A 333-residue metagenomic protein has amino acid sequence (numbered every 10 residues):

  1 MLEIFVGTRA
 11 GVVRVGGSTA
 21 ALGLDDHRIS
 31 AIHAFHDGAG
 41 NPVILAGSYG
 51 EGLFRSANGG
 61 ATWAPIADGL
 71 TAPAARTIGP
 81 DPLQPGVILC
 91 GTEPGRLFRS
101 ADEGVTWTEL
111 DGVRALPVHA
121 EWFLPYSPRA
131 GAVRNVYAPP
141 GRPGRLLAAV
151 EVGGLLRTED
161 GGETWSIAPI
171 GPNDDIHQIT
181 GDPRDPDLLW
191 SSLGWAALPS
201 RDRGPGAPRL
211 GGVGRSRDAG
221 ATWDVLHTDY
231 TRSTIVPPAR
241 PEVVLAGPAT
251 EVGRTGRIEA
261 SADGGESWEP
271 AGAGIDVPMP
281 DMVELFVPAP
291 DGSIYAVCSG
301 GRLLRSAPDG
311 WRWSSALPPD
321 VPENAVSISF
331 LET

Functional and structural regions predicted by a protein language model:
M1-T333: Extracellular glycan-interacting surfaces
